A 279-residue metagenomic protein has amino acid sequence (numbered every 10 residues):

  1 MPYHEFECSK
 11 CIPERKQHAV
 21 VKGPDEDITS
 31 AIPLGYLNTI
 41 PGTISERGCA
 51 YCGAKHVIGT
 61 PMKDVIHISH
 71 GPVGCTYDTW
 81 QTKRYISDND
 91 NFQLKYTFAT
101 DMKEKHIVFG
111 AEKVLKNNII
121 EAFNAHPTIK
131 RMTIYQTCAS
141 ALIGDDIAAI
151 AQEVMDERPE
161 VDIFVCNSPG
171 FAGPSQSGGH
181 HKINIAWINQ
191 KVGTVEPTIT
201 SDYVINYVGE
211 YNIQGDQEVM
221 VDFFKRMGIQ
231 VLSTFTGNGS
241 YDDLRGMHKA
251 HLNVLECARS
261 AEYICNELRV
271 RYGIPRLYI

Functional and structural regions predicted by a protein language model:
M1-I279: An N-terminal assembly and electron-transfer interface module characteristic of large anaerobic redox and radical
